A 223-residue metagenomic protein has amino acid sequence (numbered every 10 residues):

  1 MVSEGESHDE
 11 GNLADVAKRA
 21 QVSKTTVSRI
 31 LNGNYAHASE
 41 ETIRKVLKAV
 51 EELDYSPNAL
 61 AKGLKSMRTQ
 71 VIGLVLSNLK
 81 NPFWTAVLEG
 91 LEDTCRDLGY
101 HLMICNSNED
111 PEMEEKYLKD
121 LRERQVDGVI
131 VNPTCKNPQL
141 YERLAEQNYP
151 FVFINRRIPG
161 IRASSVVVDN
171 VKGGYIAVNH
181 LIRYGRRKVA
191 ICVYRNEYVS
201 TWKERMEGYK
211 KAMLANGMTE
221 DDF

Functional and structural regions predicted by a protein language model:
M1-H8, E52, D93-L98, A145-F153 (+1 more regions): Bacterial carbohydrate/catabolite-sensing allosteric modules
M1-R68: N-terminal helix-turn-helix DNA-binding module of bacterial transcription factors
V2, E40, R44, L53-D127 (+2 more regions): Amphipathic helical "hinge" segments at domain boundaries
N108-P111, N132-N137: Short beta->alpha connector loops
V126-N132, A190-V193: Periplasmic-binding protein-like
K136-Q147: Active-site-adjacent beta->alpha loops and helix N-cap segments on the catalytic face of soluble alpha/beta enzymes
